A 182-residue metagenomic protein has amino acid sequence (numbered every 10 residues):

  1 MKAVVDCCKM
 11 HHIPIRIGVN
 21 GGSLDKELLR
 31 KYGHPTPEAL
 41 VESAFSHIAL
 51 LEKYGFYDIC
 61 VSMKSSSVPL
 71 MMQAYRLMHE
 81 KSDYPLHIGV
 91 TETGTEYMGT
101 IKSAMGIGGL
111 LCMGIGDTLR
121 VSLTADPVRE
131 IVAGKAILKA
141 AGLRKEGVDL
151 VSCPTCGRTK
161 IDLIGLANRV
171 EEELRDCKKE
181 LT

Functional and structural regions predicted by a protein language model:
M1-P14: Hydrophobic or amphipathic alpha-helical targeting/insertion segments
N20-S23, L28-T182: Catalytic alpha/beta core domains of metabolic enzymes, predominantly
